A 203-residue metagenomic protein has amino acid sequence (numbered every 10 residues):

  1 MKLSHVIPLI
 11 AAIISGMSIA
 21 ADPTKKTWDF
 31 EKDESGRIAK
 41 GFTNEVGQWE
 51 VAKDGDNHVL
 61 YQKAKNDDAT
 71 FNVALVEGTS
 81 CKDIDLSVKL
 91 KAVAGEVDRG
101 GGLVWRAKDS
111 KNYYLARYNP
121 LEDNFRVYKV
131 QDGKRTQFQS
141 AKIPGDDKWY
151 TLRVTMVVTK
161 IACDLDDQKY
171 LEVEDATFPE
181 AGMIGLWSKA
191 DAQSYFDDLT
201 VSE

Functional and structural regions predicted by a protein language model:
A21-N44, D197-D198: Extracellular carbohydrate-recognition regions
T24, F178-E203: Ligand-recognition surfaces built from glycine- and aromatic
F30, L86-V88, K148-C163: Short tryptophan-centered beta-strand motifs in secreted/extracellular beta-sheet-rich domains of glycan-recognition
E34-T70: Extracellular glycan-recognition surfaces and repeat-rich motifs
A64-R126, Q131, K189: Secretory/extracellular carbohydrate-interaction modules and structurally similar beta-sandwich "look-alikes"
N72-T79, F138-P144, E174, I184-L186: Beta-strand-rich interaction surfaces with strong enrichment in secreted/lumenal proteins
Q131-R153: Short, aromatic/His-centered strand-loop micro-motif at the edge of beta-sheets
D164-G185: Short, solvent-exposed beta-strand-to-loop segments that form ligand-recognition rims of beta-rich domains
